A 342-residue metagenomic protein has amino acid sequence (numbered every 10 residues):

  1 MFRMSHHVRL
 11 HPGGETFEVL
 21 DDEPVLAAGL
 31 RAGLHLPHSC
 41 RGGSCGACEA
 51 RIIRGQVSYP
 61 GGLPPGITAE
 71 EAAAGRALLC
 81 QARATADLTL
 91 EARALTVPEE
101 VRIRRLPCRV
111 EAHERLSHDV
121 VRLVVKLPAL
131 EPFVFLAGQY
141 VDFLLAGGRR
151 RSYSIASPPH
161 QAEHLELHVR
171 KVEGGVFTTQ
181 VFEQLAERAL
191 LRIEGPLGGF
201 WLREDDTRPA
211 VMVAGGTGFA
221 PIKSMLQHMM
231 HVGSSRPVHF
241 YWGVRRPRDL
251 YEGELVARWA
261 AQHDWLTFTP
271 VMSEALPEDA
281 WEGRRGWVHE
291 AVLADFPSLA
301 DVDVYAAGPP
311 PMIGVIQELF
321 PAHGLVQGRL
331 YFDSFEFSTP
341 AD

Functional and structural regions predicted by a protein language model:
M1-A82, L88, P237, Y241-D342: Reductase modules of NAD(P)H-dependent flavoproteins
I53-Q56, R93-L95, A146, P196: Short, surface-exposed secondary-structure boundary micro-motifs
A77-E100, A189-I193: Short, structured interface segments
R102-L190, T207, V244-R246, V271-E274: Ferredoxin-reductase
G138, G218, P309: Short, conserved phosphate/pyrophosphate- and ester-handling motifs at nucleotide-, phospho-/glycolipid
G195-D206: A short, basic/flexible loop-to-alpha-helix module at the beginning of a structural domain
K223-H231: Histidine-anchored nucleotide/phosphate-binding helix
